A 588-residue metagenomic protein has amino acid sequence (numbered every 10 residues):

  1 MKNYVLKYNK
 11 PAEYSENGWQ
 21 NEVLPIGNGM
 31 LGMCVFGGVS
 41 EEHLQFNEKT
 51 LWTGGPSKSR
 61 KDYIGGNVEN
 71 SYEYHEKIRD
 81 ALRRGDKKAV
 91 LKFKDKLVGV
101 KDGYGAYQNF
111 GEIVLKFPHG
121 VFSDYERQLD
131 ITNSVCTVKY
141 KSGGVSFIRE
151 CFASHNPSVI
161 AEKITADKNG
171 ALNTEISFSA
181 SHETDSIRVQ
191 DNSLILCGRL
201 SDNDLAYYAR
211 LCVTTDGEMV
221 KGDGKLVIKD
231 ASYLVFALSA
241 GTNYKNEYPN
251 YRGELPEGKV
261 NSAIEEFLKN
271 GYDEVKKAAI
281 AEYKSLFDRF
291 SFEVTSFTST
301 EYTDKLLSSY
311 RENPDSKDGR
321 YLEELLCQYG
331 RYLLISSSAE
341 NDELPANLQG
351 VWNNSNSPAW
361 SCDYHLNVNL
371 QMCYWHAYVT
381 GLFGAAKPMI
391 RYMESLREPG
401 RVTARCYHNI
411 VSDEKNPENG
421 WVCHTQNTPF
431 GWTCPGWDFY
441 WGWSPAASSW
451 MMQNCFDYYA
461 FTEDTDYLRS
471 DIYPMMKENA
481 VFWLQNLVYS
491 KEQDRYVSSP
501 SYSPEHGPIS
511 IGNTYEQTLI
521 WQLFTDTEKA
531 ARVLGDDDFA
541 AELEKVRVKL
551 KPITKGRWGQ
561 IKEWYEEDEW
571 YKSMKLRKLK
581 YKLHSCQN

Functional and structural regions predicted by a protein language model:
M1-F439, D457-Y459, K491, Q517 (+2 more regions): Aromatic-residue-lined binding/catalytic grooves and analogous aromatic/hydrophobic interfacial grooves in multimeric
Y4, P474, D494-Y496: Extracytoplasmic/periplasmic beta-strand context in beta-sandwich domains, especially the cupredoxin/COX2 CuA-binding
T242, R397, A447-S449, Q453-C455 (+1 more regions): Short, small-residue-rich loop/turn micro-motifs
R320-E324, R469-P474: Alpha-helical scaffolds flanking conserved acidic
H365, W443-A447, I511-L519: Short, contiguous, pocket-lining structural segments that sit at or immediately flank catalytic/ligand-binding sites
S444-Y458, D471-Q485: Extended, hydrophobic alpha-helical segments in both membrane/secreted and soluble proteins
D464-T465: Short loop-to-helix capping motifs
E478-V533: Acidic/histidine-rich catalytic neighborhood
